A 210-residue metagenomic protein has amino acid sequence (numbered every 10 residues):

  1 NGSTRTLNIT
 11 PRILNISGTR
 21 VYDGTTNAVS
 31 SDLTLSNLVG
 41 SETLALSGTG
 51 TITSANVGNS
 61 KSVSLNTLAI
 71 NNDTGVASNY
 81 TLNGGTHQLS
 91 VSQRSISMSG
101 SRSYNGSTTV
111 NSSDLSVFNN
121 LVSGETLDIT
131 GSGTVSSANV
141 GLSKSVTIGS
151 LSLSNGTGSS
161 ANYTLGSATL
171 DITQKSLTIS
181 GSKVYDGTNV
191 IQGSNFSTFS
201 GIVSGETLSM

Functional and structural regions predicted by a protein language model:
N1-M210: Short loop/turn motifs that initiate or flank beta-strands
